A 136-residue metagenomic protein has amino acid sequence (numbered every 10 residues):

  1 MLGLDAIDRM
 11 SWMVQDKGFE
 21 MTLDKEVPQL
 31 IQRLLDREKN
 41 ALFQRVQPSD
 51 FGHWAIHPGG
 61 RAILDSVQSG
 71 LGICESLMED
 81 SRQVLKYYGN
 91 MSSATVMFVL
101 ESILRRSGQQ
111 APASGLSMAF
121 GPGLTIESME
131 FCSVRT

Functional and structural regions predicted by a protein language model:
M1-R33, R37-A41, F120-G123, C132-T136: Condensing-enzyme catalytic core mediating Claisen C-C bond formation in acyl metabolism
A6, M10, V14-G18, L42 (+3 more regions): Amphipathic, alpha-helical segments enriched in basic
Q32, D36, P48-T136: Claisen-condensing/thiolase-fold acyl-transfer catalytic domains that form or cleave C-C bonds in fatty acid
